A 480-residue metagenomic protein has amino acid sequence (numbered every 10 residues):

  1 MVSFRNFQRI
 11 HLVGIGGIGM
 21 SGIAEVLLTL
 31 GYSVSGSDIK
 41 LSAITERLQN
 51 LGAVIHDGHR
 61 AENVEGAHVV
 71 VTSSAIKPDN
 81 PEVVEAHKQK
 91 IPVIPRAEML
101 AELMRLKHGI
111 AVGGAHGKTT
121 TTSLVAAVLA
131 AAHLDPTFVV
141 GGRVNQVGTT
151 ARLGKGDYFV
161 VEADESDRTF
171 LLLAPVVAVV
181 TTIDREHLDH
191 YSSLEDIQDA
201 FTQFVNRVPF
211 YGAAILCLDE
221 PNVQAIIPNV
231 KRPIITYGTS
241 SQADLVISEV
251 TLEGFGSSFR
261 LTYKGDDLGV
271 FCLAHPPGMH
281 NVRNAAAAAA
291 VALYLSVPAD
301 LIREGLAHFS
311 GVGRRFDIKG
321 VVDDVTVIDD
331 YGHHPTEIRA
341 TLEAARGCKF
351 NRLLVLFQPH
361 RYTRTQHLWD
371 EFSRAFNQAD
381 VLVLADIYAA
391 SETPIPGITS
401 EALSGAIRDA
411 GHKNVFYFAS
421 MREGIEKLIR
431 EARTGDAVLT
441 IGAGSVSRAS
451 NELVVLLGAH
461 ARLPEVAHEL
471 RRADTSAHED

Functional and structural regions predicted by a protein language model:
M1-A53, G66, V70, K88-I91 (+7 more regions): ATP-dependent carboxylate-amine ligase
V26-T29, Q49, N63, S74-L218 (+4 more regions): Phosphate-binding loop of NTP-binding sites
S37-D38, H56-H59, I94-A101, V139-G142 (+5 more regions): Beta-strand->loop->alpha-helix junctions that form or flank phosphate-binding loops in nucleotide-handling enzymes
S42-A43, L100-E102, V144-Q146, E186-H187 (+3 more regions): Short gly/pro/ser/thr-enriched loop/turn and capping motifs at secondary-structure boundaries
H56-S74: BRCT (BRCA1 C-terminal) domain core and associated BRCT-interaction motifs
H68-S73, H108-V112, G154-K155, L245-G256 (+2 more regions): Short, surface-exposed amphipathic charged segments that create phosphate/polyanion-binding patches used for binding
L106-I110, Y237-T239, Y263-A274, G320-V325: Glycine/charged-rich beta-loop-alpha catalytic/anionic-binding loops adjacent to active sites
P175, L245, S257-F259, R314 (+1 more regions): Change "...and in nucleic-acid phosphodiester-cleaving endonucleases..." to "...and in nucleic-acid processing enzymes
